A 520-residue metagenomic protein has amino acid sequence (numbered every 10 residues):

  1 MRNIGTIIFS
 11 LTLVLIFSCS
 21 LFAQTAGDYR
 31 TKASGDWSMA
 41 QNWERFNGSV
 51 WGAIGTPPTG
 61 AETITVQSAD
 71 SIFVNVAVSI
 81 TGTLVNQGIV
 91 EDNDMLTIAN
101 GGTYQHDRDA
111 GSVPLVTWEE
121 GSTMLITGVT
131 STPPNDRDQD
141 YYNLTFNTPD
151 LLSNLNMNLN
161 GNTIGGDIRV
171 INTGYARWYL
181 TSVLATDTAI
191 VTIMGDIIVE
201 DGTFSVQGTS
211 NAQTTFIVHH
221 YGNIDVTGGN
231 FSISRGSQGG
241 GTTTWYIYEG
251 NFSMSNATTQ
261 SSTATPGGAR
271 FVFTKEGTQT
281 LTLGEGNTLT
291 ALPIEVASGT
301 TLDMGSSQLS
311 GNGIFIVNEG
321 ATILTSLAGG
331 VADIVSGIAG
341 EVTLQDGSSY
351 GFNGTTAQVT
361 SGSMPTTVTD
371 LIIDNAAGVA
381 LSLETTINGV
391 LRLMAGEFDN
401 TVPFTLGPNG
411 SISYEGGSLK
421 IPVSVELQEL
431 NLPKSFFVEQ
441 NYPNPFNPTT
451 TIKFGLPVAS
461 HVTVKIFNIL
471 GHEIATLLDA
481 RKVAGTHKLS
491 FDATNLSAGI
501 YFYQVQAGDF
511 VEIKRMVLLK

Functional and structural regions predicted by a protein language model:
M1-L11: Bacterial N-terminal signal peptides that target proteins for export
C19-A23: Sec/Tat signal peptide C-region and signal peptidase I cleavage site
Q24-P422: Extracellular beta-sheet-rich ligand-binding/adhesion modules
W43-R45, V464-N468, V505: Conserved aromatic beta-strand anchor motif in extracellular beta-sandwich/beta-rich domains
V423-Y442, F446-I466, T476, H487-A493: Glycine-centered coil/turn sites that cap beta-strands in beta-rich domains
L478-G508, E512-K514: Short, surface-exposed loop/turn motifs with a glycine/proline- and acidic-biased composition
L518-K520: Interdomain boundary/hinge segments at the C-termini of tandem beta-sandwich modules
